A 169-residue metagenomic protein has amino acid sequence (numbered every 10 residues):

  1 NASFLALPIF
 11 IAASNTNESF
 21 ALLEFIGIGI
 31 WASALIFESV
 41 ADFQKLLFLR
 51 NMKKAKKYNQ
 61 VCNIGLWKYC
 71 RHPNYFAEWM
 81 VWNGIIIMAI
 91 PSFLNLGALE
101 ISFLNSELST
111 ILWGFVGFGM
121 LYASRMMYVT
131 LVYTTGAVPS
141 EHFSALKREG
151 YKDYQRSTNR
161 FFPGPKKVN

Functional and structural regions predicted by a protein language model:
N1-L5, I9-Q44, K53-N169: Hydrophobic transmembrane alpha-helices
L47-L49: Membrane-interface helix/loop boundary segments of multi-pass membrane proteins
